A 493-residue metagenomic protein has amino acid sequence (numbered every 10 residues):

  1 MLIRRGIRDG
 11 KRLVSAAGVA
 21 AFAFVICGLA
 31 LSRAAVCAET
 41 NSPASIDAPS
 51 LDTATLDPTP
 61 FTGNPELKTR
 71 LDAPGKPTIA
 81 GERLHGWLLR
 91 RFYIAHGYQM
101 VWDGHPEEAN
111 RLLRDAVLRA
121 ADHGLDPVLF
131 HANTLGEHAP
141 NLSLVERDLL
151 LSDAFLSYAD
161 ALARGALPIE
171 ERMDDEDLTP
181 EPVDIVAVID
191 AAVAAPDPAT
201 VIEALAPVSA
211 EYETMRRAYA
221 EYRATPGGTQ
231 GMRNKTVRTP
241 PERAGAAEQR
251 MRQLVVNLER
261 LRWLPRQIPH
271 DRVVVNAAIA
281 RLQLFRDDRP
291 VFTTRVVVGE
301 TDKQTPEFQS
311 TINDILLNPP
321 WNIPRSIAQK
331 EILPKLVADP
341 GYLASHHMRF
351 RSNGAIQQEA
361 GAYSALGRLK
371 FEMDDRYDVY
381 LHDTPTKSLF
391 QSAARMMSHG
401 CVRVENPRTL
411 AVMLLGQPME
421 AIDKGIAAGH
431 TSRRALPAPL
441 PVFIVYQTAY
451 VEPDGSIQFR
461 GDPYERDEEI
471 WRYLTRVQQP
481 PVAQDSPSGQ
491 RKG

Functional and structural regions predicted by a protein language model:
M1-L13: N-terminal secretory signal peptides that target proteins for export/translocation
L2, A38-R83, I94, L149 (+2 more regions): Well-ordered beta-sheet/strand-loop patches within structured domains
R8, A30-L31: Intrinsic disorder/low-complexity segments
G18-A30: Bacterial N-terminal signal peptides
S32-A38: Boundary at the C-terminal end of the N-terminal hydrophobic targeting segment
S42-L142: N-terminal, post-cleavage mature segments of outer-membrane and organellar outer-membrane proteins involved
H123-D177: Mature extracellular/secreted ectodomains of secretory-pathway proteins
